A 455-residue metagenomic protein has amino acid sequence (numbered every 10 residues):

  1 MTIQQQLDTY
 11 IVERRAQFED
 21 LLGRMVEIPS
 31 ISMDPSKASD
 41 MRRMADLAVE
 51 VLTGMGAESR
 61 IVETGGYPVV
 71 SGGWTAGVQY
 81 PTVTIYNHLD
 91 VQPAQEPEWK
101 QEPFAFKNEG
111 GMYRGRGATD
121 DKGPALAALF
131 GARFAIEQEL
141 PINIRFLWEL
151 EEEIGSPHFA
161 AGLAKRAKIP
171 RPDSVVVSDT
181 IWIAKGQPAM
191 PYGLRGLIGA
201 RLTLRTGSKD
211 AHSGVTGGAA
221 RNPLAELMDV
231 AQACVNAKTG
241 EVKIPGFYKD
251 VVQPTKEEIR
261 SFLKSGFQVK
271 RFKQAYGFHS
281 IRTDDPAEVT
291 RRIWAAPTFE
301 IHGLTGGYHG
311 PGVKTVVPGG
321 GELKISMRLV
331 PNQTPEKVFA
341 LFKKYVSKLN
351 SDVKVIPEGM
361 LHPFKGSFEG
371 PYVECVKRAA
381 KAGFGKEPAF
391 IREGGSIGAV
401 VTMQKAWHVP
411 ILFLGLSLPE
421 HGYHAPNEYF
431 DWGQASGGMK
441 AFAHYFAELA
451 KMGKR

Functional and structural regions predicted by a protein language model:
T2-E96, G320, K324: N-terminal helical capping/dimerization or prosegment-like subdomains of hydrolases acting on amide or phosphate bonds
Y80-W148, G437: Active-site metal-coordination/substrate-binding segment of hydrolases, especially metallo-dependent peptidases
L89-D90, C234-T239, K343-D352: A common structural junction motif
L89-V91, M112, L147-S156, S178-W182 (+3 more regions): Acidic, glycine-rich active-site loops and adjacent beta-strand->loop/helix elements that engage anionic groups
D121-G193, K454: Acidic/histidine-rich catalytic neighborhood of metal-dependent amide-processing enzymes
S156, A184-K185, K243-G320, P331-L341 (+1 more regions): An extended, acidic, His-containing surface patch that forms the Zn2+-binding/catalytic region of metallohydrolases
P191-R205, L412: Flexible glycine/proline-rich, aromatic-decorated loop/lid segments
G217-T239: A short core secondary-structure module
